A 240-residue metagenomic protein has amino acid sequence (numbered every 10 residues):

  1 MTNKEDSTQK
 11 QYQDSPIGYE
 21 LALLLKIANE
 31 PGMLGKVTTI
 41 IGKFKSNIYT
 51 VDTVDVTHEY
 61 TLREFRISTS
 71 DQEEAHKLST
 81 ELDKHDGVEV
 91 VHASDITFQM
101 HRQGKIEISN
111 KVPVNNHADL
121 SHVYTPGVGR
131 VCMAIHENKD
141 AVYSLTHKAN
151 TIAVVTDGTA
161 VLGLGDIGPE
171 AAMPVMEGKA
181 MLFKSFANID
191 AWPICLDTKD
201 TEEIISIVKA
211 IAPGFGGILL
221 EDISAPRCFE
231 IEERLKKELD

Functional and structural regions predicted by a protein language model:
T2-R102: A conserved regulatory-domain signal marking ACT and ACT-like small-molecule sensing domains and adjacent regulatory
Y60-R63, A75, S79, E89-L239: Metallocofactor- and cofactor-centric catalytic cores in central/energy metabolism, strongly enriched
